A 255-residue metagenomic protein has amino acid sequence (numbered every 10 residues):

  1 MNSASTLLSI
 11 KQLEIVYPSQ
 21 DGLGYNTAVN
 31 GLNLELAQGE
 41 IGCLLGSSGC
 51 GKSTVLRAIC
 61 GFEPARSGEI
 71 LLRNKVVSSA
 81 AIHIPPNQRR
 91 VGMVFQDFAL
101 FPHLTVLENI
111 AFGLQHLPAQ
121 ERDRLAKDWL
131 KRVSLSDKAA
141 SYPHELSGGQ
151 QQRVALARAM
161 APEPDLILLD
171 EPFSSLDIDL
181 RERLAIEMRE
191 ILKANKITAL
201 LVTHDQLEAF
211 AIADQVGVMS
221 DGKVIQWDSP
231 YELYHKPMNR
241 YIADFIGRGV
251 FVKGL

Functional and structural regions predicted by a protein language model:
L45-S47: The feature captures the beta-strand-to-loop junction immediately N-terminal to the Walker
S53-T54: Conserved Walker
C60: Helix-to-loop junction immediately C-terminal to a conserved catalytic motif
R66-E69, D221: Conserved coupling/switch loops of ABC nucleotide-binding domains, chiefly the family-specific signature
E69-R89: ABC ATPase NBD Q-loop/coupling interface
R90-G92, L100-Y241: ABC ATPase nucleotide-binding domains
